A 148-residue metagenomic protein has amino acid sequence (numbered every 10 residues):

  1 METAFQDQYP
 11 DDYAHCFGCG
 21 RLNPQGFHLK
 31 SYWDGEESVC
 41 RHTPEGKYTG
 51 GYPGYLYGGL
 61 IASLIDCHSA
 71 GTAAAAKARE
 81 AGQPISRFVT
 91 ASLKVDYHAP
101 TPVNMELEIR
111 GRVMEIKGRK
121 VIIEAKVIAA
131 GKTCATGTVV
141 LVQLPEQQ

Functional and structural regions predicted by a protein language model:
M1-G51: Non-catalytic linker/capping segments at the edges of enzyme domains
M1-P10, T101-Q148: HotDog/MaoC-like acyl-thioester-processing domains
H28, T90-S92, I122, T136: Hydrophobic residues on conserved beta-strands that form the core of alpha/beta folds
D34-E37, L56-Q83: Active-site helix/loop of acyl-thioester processing domains in fatty-acid/polyketide metabolism, spanning hotdog-fold
H42-P44, Y97, Q143: Hydrophobic residues in beta-strands and at strand termini
G50-Y55, M105: Short histidine-centered beta-strand/loop micro-motifs that create catalytic or ligand/metal-coordination sites
S69-E108: Hydrophobic beta-strand-centered segment that forms part of the acyl-chain substrate-binding groove
